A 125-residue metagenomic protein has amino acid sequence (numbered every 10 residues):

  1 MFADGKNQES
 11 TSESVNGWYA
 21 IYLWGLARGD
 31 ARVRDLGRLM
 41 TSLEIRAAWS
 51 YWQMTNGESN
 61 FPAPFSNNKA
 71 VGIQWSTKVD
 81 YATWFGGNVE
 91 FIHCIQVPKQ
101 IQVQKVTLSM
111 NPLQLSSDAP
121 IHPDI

Functional and structural regions predicted by a protein language model:
M1-A3, R28, D35-I125: Ser/Thr/Asn(+Pro)-rich, low-complexity disordered segments
F2-S10: Catalytic cores of eukaryotic secretory-pathway lumenal/extracellular enzymes that build and remodel glycoconjugates
E9-L23: Well-ordered alpha-helical segments within folded domains of soluble proteins
S12, R32-D35: Residues within HEAT/ARM-like alpha-solenoid scaffolds
L23-D30: Alpha-helix C-terminal capping/termination sites
